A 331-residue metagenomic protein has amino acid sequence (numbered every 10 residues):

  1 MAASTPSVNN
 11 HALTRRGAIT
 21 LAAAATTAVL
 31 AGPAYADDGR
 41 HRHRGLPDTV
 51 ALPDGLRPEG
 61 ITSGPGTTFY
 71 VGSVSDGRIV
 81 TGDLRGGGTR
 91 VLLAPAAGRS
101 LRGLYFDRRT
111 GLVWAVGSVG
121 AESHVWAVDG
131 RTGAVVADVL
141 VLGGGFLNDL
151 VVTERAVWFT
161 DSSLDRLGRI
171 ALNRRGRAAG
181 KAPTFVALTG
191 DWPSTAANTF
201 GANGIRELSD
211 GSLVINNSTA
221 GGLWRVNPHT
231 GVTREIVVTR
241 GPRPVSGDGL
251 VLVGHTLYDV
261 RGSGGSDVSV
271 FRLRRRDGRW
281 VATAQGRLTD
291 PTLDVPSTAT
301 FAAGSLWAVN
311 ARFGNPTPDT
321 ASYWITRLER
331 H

Functional and structural regions predicted by a protein language model:
M1-L13, L21-V29, D38: N-terminal secretory signal peptides
R40-G55: A short helix->beta-strand "capping" segment at the edge of beta-propeller domains
G45-D48, P95-A96, K181-A197, V237-G241 (+1 more regions): Surface-exposed loop and turn segments in beta-propeller and other repeat-based domains that flank or scaffold
P53-F69, A96-G117, V141-W158, D191-S212 (+2 more regions): Beta-rich, blade/repeat-based domains predominating in secreted/periplasmic proteins but also intracellular
Y70-D76, D107, V113-A121, W158-S163 (+4 more regions): Conserved beta-strand positions in repeat-built beta-propeller and related beta-rich domains
D83-G87, D129-G133, N173-R175, N227-G231 (+2 more regions): Short loop/turn segments that connect beta-strands within beta-propeller blades
A127, S322-R330: Beta-propeller blade signature
G130-F185: Hydrophobic alpha-helical segments and helix pairs
